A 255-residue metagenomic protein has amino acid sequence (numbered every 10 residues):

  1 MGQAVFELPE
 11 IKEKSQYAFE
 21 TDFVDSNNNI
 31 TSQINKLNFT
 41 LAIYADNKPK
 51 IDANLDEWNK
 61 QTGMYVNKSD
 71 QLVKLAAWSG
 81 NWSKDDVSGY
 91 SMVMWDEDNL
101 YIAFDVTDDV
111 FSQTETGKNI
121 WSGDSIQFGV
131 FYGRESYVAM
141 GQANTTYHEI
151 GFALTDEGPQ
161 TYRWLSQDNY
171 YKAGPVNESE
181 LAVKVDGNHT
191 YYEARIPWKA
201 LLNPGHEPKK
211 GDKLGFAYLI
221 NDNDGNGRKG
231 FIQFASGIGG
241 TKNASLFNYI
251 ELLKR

Functional and structural regions predicted by a protein language model:
F6-R255: Structural preference for beta-rich elements and adjacent junctions enriched in aromatics
